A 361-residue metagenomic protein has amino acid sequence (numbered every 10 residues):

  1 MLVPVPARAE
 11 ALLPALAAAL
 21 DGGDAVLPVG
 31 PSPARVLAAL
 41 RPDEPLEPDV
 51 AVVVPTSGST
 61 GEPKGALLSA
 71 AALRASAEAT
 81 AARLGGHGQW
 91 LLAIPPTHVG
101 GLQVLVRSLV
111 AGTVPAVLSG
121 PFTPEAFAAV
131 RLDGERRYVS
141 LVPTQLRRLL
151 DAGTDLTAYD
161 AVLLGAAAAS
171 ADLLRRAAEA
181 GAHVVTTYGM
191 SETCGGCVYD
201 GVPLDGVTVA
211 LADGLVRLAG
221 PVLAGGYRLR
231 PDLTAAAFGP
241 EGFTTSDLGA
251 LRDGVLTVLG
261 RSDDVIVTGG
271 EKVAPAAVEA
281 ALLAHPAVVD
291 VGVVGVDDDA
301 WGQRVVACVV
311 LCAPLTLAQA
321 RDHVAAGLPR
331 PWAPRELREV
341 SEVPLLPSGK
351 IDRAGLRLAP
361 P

Functional and structural regions predicted by a protein language model:
V5-A17, P33, A93-T113, L346-G349: Conserved coil-to-alpha-helix start sites within the AMP-binding
P6-E10, L27-V36, T113-R131, V273-V278: ATP-dependent adenylate-forming carboxylate-activation enzymes
A7-A9, R41-P55, G85-Q89: Conserved pre-ATP/AMP-binding loop-to-beta segment of ANL
V26, A70-E78, Q89-R148, V185: AMP-binding/adenylate-forming
V50-E78, G85: Conserved AMP-binding A3 loop
D151-D200, A210: Gly/Ser/Thr-rich phosphate-binding loop
R217-A276, A284: Conserved ATP-binding/catalytic segment of the ANL
I266, G292-G295, V306-L311, A320-P361: Conserved C-terminal "lid"/linker of ANL adenylate-forming enzymes
